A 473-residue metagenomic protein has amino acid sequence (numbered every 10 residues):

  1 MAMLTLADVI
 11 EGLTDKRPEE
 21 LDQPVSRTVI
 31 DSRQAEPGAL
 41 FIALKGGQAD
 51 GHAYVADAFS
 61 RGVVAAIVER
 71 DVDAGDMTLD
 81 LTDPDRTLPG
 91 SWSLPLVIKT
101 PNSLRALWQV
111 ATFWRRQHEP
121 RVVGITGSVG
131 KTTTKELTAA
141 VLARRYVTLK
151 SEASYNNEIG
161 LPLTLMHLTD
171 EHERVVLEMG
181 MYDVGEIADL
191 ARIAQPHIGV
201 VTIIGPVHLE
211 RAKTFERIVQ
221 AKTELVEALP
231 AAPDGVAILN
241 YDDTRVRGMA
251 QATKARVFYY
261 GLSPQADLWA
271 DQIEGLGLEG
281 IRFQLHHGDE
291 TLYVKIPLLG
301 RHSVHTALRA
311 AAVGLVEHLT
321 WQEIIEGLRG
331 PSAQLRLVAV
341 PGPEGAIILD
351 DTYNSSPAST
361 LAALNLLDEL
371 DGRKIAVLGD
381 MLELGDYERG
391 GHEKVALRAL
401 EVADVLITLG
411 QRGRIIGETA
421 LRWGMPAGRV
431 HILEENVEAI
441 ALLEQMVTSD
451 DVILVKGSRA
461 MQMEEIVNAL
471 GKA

Functional and structural regions predicted by a protein language model:
M1-Q109, E369-G372, R398-E401, V405-R414 (+1 more regions): N-terminal leader/targeting and accessory segments in enzymes
V9, A39, A58, V110 (+15 more regions): Residue-level signal for inorganic ion chemistry
G46-A49, A333, T352-M425: Active-site beta-alpha connecting loops in nucleotide-dependent enzymes
A74-D76, G90, V200-I347, G372 (+3 more regions): Acidic, Mg2+-coordinating active-site environments of NTP-dependent enzymes
L79-L81, A439-M446: Short amphipathic alpha-helix with an adjacent loop that forms part of the alpha/beta core around
W92, K99, L104-Y241, R245-T253 (+2 more regions): Phosphate-binding loop of NTP-binding sites
I98-N102, R429-A439: Short acidic-hydrophobic, aromatic-tinged amphipathic segments that line or gate anion-handling sites
I432, D450-G471: Peripheral docking tails and interdomain loops at the edges of cofactor- or intermediate-handling domains
